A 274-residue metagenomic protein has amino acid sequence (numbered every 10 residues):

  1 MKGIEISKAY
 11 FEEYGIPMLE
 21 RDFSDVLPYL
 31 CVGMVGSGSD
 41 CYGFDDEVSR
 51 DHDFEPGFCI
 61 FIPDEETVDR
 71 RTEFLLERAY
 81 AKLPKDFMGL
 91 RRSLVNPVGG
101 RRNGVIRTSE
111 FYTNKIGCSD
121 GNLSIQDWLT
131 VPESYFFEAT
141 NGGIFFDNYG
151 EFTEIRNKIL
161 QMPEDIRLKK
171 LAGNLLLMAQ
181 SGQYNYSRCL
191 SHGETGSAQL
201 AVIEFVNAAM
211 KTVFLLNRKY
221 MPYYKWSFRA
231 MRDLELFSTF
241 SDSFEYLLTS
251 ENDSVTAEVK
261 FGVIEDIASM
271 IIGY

Functional and structural regions predicted by a protein language model:
M1-K2, E66-V68: Basic, alpha-helical terminal appendages of large translation-related enzymes
M1-P17: N-terminal regions immediately upstream of nucleotidyltransferase
G15, L19, A209-T212: Buried hydrophobic packing segments
L19-E65: Active-site nucleotide-donor binding segment shared across nucleotidyl transfer reactions
F44, G57-C59, R78, D86 (+1 more regions): Ligand-binding pocket scaffold of soluble enzyme catalytic domains
I62-T67, H192-G196: A generic structural motif
D69-S191: Conserved NTP/Mg2+-binding pocket subregion across the NTase superfamily
Y135-Y274: Conserved nucleotidyltransferase catalytic core and NTase-mimicking acidic/glycine-rich helix/loop elements in nucleic
